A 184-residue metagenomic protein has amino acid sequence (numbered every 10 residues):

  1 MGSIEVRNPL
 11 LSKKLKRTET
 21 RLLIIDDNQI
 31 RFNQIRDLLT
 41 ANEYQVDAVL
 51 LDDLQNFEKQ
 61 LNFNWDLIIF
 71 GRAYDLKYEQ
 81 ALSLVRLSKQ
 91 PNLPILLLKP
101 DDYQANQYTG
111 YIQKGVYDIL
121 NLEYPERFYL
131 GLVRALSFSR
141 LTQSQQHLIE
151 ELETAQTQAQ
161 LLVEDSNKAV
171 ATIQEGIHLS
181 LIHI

Functional and structural regions predicted by a protein language model:
S12, K16-I30, I35-L39, I68: Conserved acidic segment of CheY-like receiver
F32, D52-N92, K99-Y108: Conserved phosphotransfer microenvironments
Y44-D53: Short hydrophobic/Thr-rich beta-strand motif most characteristic of the beta2 strand and flanking loop of CheY-like
Q107-Y117: As written
I119-N121: A structural signal for hydrophobic residues in beta-strands of small regulatory alpha/beta folds
Y124-T142, Q156: Receiver (REC) domain switch/output surface
T142, I149, E153-Q156, Q160-V163 (+2 more regions): Amphipathic, heptad-repeat alpha-helical coiled-coil "signal-transmission/dimerization" linkers that couple sensory
I182-I184: Conserved small/polar residues in nucleotide/adenosyl-binding loops
